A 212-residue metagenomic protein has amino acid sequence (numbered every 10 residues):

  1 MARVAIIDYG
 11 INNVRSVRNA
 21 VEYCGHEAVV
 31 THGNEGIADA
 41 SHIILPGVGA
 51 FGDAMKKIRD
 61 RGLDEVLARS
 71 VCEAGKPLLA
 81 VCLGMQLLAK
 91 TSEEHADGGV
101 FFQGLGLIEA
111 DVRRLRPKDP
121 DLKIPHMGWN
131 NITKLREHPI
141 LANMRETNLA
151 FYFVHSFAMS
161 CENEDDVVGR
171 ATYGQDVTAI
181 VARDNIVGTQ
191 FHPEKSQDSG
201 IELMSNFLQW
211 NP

Functional and structural regions predicted by a protein language model:
M1-A5: Extreme N-terminal starter segment of soluble prokaryotic enzymes
E27, H42, P77-L79: Structural signature of beta-strand start/N-cap positions in the alpha/beta core of ABC transporter nucleotide-binding
A28-A38: Short acidic low-complexity segments
I37-G47: Short acidic/histidine-rich motifs immediately flanking catalytic phosphotransfer sites in two-component signaling
G49-M127: Cysteine-nucleophile active-site neighborhood
S92-T172: Pocket-forming structural segment of enzyme catalytic cores
Q175-A182: Short, surface-exposed beta-strand/loop micro-motifs that present aromatic residues
T189-P212: Acyltransferase
